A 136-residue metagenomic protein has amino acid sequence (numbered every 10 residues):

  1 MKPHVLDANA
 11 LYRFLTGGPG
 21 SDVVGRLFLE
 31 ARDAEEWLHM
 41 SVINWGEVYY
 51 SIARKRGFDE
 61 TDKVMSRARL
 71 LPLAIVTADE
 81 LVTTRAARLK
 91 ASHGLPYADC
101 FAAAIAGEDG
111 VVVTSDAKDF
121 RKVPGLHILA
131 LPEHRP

Functional and structural regions predicted by a protein language model:
M1-M40, A53-S66, E133-P136: Short, well-structured N-terminal submotif of metal-dependent ribonuclease cores
P3, L71, A103-P136: Acidic, PIN/NYN-like endoribonuclease modules and their adjacent C-terminal/linker elements
A10-L11, N44, V82, F101-A102 (+1 more regions): Alpha-helix capping/helix-boundary segments
Y12, G46-Y49, A87: Amphipathic alpha-helical segments within well-ordered protein domains
V23, E47, R85, K122: Phosphate- and divalent-cation-binding pockets in alpha/beta enzyme and binding domains that engage nucleotide-derived
I43, A78-D79, L131-H134: Conserved beta-strand termini and adjacent loop/short-helix elements that scaffold enzyme active sites in alpha/beta
S51-I52, P72: Helix-loop "lid/cap" segments that line or gate small-molecule binding pockets
L73-S115: Active-site neighborhoods of divalent-metal-dependent phosphate/nucleic-acid chemistry enzymes
